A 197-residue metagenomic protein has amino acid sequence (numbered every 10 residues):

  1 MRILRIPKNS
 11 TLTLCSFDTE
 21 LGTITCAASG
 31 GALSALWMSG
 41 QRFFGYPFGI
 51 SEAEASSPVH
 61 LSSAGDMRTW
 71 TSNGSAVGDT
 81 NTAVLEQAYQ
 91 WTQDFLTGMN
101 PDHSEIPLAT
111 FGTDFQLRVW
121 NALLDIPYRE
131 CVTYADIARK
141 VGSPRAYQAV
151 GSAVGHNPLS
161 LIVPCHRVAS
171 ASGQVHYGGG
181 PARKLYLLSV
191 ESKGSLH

Functional and structural regions predicted by a protein language model:
M1-P144, G194-H197: Basic nucleic-acid-binding alpha-helical/helix-turn surface characteristic of O6-alkylguanine DNA
A138, Q148, Q174, G178: Flexible, gly/pro- and Lys/Arg-enriched active-site loops
R145-N157: Regulatory, non-catalytic segments
L161-V168: Short Lys/Arg-enriched helix C-cap and helix-to-coil transition segments that create basic nucleic-acid-contact patches
A171-H197: …primarily DNA-binding HTH/wHTH and HhH modules…
